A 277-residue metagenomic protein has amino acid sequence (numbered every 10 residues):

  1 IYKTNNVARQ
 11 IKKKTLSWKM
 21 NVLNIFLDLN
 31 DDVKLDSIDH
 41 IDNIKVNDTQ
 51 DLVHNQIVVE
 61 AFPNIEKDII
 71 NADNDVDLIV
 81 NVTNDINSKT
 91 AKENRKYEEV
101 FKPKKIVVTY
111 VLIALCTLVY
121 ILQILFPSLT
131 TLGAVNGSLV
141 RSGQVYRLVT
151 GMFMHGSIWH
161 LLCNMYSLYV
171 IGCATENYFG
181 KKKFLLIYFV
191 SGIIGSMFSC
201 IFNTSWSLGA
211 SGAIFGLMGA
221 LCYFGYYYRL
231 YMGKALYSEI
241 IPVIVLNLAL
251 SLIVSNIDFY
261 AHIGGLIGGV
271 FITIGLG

Functional and structural regions predicted by a protein language model:
I1-N81: Soluble N-terminal domains of membrane-associated systems
D36-I38, D73-G277: A detector for small-residue-rich transmembrane helices and their helix-helix packing motifs
